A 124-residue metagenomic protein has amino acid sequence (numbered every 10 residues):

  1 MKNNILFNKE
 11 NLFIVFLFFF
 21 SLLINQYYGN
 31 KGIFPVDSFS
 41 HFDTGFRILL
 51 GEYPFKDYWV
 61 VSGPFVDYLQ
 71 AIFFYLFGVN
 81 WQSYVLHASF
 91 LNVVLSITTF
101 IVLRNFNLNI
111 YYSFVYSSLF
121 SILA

Functional and structural regions predicted by a protein language model:
M1-I24: Start-transfer (signal-anchor) and selected internal transmembrane alpha helices of multi-pass inner/ER membrane
K9, V79-H87, N109-S113: Membrane-interface starts of transmembrane alpha-helices
G29-T44, D57-L69, V79-Q82: Extracytoplasmic catalytic/substrate-binding loops of multi-pass membrane glycan-assembly enzymes
T44-P54: Luminal/periplasmic active-site loops of membrane-embedded glycosylation enzymes
Y58, S62, F73, S83-F90 (+1 more regions): Membrane-embedded glycan-lipid processing machinery
W81, L95, S117-A124: Aromatic- and kink-enriched transmembrane "portal" helix at the membrane-lumen/periplasm boundary that abuts
L86-L108, V115: Transmembrane-helix motifs of polytopic, lipid-linked glycan transferases
